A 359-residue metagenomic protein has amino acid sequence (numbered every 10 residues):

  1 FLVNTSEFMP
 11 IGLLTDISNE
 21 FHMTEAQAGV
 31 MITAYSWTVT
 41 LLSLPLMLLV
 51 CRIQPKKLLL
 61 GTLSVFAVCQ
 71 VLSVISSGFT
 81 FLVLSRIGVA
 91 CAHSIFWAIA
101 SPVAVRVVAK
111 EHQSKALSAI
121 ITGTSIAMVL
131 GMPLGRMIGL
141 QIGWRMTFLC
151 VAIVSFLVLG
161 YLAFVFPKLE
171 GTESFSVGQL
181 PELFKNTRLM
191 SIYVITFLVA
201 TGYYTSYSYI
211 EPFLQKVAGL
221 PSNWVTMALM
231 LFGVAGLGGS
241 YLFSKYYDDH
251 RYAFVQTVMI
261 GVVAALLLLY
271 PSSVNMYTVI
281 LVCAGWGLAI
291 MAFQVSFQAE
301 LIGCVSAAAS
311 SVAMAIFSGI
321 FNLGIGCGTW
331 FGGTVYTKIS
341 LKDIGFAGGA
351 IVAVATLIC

Functional and structural regions predicted by a protein language model:
H22, Q54, I75-F81, A92 (+2 more regions): Helix-breaking motifs and short loop linkers at transmembrane-helix boundaries and internal kinks in secondary membrane
L41-S77: Conserved MFS/SLC helix-loop-helix module at the cytosolic interface between two early adjacent transmembrane helices
L42-P55, G239-R251, Y336: Helix-to-loop junctions at the C-terminal end of transmembrane segments in multipass secondary transporters
C69, T80-G88, Y277-G285: Paired small-residue
F81, K110-H112, S118-F166, Y209 (+1 more regions): Helix-loop-helix hairpin linking two adjacent transmembrane segments in secondary transporters
S85-G123: Cytoplasmic helix-loop-helix junction between adjacent transmembrane helices in 12-TM secondary transporters
F96-V108, A292-S306: Intracellular juxtamembrane helix-capping segments at the cytosolic ends of symmetry-related transmembrane helices
C304-L341: A late C-terminal transmembrane helix in Major Facilitator Superfamily
